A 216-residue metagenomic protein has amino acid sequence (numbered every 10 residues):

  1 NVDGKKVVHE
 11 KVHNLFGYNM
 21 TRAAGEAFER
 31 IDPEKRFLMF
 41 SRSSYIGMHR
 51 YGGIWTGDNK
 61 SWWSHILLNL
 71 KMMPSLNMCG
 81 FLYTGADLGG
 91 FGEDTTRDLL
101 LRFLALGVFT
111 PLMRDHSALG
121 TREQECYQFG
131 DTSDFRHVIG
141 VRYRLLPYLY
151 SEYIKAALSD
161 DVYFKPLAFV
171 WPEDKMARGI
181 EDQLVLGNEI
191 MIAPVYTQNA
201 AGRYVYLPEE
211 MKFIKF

Functional and structural regions predicted by a protein language model:
N1-F216: Catalytic-domain carbohydrate-binding cleft regions of carbohydrate-active enzymes
